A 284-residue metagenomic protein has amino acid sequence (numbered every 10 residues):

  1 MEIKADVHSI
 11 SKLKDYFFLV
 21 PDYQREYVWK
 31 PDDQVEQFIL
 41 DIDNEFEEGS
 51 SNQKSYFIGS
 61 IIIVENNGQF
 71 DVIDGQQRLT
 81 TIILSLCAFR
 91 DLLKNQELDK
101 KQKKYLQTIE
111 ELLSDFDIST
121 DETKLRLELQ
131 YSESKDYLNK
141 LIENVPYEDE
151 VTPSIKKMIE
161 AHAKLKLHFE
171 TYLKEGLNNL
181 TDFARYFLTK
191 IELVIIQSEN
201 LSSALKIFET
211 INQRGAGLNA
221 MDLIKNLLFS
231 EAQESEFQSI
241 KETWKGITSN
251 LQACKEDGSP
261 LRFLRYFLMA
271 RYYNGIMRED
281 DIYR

Functional and structural regions predicted by a protein language model:
M1-I73, Q77, I83, K190-V194: Short alpha-helix boundary/capping and kink motifs at helix termini
I3-I10, I42-S51, E111-F116, T123-K124 (+2 more regions): Intrinsically disordered, low-complexity boundary segments flanking structured domains
E48, L92-Q96, R214-L218: Secondary-structure transition/capping motifs at alpha-helix termini and the adjoining loop/turn into the next element
K54-Y56, L93-L127: Flexible phosphate/Mg2+-sensing switch loops adjacent to catalytic phosphate-binding sites
Q76, S85-L86, F208-T210: "Short basic amphipathic alpha-helical interaction patches in structured regions
L79-N95: Short active-site loop/helix that positions an aromatic residue
K124, E128-R284: Polyanionic (Asp/Glu-rich) segments that form extended negatively charged tracts
